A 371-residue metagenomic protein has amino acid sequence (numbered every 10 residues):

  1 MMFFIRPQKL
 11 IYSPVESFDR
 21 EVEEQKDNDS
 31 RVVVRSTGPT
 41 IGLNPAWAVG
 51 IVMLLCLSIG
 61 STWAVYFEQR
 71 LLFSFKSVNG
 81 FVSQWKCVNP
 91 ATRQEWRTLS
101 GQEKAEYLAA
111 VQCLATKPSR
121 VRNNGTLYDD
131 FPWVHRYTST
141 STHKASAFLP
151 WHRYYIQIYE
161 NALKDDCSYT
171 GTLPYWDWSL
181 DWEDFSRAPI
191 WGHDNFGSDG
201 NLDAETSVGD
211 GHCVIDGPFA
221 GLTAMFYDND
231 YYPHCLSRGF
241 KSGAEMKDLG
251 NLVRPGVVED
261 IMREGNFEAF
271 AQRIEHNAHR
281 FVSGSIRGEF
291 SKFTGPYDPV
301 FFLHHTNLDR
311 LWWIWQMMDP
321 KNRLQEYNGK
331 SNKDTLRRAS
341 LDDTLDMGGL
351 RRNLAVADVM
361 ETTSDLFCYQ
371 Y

Functional and structural regions predicted by a protein language model:
M1-L43: Short, low-complexity, Lys/Arg-enriched N-terminal segments of secretory-pathway carbohydrate enzymes
T37-L55: Membrane-interface recognition of transmembrane alpha-helix starts, especially the cytoplasmic loop-to-helix transition
N44-A46, G50, G60, Y66-Y371: C-terminal accessory segments of proteins
